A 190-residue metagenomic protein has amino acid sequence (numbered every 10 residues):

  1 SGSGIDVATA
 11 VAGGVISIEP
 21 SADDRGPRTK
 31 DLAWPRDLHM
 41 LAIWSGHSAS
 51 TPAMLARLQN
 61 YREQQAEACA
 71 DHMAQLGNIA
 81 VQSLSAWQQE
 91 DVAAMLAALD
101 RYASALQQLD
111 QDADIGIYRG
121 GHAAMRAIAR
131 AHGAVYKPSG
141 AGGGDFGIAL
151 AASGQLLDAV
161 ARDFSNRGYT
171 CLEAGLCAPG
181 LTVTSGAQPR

Functional and structural regions predicted by a protein language model:
S1, I5-K137, I148-R190: C-terminal nucleotide
G143-F146: Conserved glycine-rich beta-strand-loop-beta hairpin in the small C-terminal domain of fold type I
